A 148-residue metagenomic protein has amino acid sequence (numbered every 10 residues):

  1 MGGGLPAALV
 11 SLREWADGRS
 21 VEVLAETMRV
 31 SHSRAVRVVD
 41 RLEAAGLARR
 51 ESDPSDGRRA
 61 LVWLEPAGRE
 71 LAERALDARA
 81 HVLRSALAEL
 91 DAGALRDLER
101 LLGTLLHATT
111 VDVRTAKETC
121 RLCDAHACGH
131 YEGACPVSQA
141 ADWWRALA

Functional and structural regions predicted by a protein language model:
M1-S31: N-terminal helix-turn-helix DNA-binding core of bacterial DNA-binding proteins
G4, A8, A94-D97, L101: Residue-level detector of well-ordered alpha-helical segments, enriched for hydrophobic/aromatic packing positions
W15-A16, S55, L90, D112: Short coil/turn helix-boundary motifs
A16, A72, L106-T109: A structural signal for well-ordered alpha-helices, especially hydrophobic packing surfaces of coiled-coils
D40-R96: Charged, amphipathic alpha-helical coiled-coil/dimerization segments
R96, R100-A148: C-terminal regulatory/oligomerization modules of transcriptional regulators
